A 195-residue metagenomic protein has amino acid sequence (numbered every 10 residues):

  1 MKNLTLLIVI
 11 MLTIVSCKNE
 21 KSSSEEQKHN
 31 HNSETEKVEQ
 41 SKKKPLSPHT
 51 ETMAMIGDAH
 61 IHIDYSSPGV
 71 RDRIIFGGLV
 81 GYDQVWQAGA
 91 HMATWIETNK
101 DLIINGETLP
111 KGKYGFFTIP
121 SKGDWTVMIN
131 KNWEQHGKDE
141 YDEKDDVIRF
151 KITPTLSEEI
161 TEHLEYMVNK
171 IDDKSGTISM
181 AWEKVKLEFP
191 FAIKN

Functional and structural regions predicted by a protein language model:
K2-L7: Sec-dependent signal peptide recognition, specifically the positively charged N-region followed immediately by
T13-S16: C-terminal motif of bacterial Sec signal peptides marking the signal peptidase cleavage site
K18-E20: Bacterial signal peptide processing site
T35-A93: N-terminal secretory signal peptides
I56, I104-N105, W182: Structural motif
S66-P68, D101, I119-G123, N130-E134 (+4 more regions): Solvent-exposed coil/turn segments that connect beta secondary-structure elements in extracytoplasmic/periplasmic
V85-Q135: Mid-length scaffold segments of soluble, non-membrane domains
E134-S175, S179: Surface-exposed, gly/pro-biased binding rims or lids
